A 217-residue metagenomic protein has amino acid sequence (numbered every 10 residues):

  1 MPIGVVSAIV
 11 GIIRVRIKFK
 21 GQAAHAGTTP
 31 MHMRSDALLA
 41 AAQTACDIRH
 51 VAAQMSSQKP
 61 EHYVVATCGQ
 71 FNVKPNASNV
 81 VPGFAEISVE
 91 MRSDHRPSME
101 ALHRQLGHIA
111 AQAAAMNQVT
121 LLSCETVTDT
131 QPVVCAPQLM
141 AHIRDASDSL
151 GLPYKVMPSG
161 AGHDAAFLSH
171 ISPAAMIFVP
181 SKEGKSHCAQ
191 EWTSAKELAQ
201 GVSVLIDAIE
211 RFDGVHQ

Functional and structural regions predicted by a protein language model:
M1-P97: Midchain, well-structured core segments that form catalytic/ion-binding scaffolds
V6, I13-V15, R34, R49-H50 (+7 more regions): Membrane metalloprotein/metal-transporter helix-bundle signature
L39-Q43, Q200-D207: Short amphipathic alpha-helical face segments that pack within enzyme cores and frequently flank/anchor catalytic
H50-C68, A113-E125, P153-P158, G214-Q217: Flexible, glycine/charged-enriched surface loops at secondary-structure junctions
T67-N76, I87-D94, L121-M140, A166: A short beta-alpha structural unit
L102-A111: Short amphipathic alpha-helices in soluble, non-transmembrane regions that often serve as interface/regulatory elements
P153-S203, F212: Zn-dependent metallopeptidase/amidohydrolase metal-coordination segment
